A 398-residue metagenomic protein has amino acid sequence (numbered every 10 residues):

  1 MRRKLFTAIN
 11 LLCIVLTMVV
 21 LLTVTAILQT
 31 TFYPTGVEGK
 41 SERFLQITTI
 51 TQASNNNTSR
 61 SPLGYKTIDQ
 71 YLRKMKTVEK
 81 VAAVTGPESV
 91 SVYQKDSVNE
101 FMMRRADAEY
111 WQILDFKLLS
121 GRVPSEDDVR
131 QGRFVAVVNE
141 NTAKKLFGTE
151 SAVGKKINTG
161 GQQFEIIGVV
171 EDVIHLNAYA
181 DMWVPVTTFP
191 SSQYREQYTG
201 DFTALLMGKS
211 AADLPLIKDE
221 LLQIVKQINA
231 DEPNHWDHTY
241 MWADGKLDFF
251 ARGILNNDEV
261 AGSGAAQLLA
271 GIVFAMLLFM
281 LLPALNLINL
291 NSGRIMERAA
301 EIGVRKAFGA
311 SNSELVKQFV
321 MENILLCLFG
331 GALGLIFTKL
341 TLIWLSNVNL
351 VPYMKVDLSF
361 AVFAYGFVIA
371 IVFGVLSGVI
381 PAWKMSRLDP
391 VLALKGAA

Functional and structural regions predicted by a protein language model:
R3, N10, T31, I47-T49 (+14 more regions): Generic structural signal for small/hydrophobic residues in well-ordered secondary structure, especially within
R3, V362-A398: C-terminal membrane-exit region of the final transmembrane helix in multipass inner-membrane proteins
R3-F32: Short, strongly hydrophobic transmembrane alpha-helices
L5-L16, F274, L285, S292 (+3 more regions): Transmembrane alpha-helical interface segments in multi-pass membrane proteins
V24-S91, S97, G200: Membrane-proximal extracellular/periplasmic loop immediately following the first transmembrane helix
M75, V84, Y93-S125, V129-R130: The feature marks short, hydrophobic/small-residue-biased sequence motifs that occur predominantly
E109-V123, F134-A261: Mid-to-C-terminal secondary-structure elements that act as membrane-proximal/extracytoplasmic interface segments
I228-A275, E297, L342-V362: Membrane-helix entry/capping segments
